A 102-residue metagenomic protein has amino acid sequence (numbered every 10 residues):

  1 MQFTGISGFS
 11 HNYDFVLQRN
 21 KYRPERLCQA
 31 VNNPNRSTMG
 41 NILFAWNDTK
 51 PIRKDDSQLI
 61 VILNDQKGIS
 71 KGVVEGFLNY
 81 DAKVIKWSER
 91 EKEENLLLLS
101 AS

Functional and structural regions predicted by a protein language model:
M1-S7: A short acidic/basic microdomain associated with nuclease active sites
Q2, V31-N32: PLD-like (HKD) phosphodiesterase/transphosphatidyltransferase domain
S7, N20-Y22, R53: A generic structural signal for short, solvent-exposed coil/turn residues that cap or connect secondary-structure
F9-H11: A short, glycine/Asx- and small/polar-enriched loop/turn that sits immediately N-terminal to a beta-strand
Y13-L17, E75: Generic hydrophobic secondary-structure signal
V16-L27: Active-site beta-strand-loop-beta-strand hairpin of nuclease catalytic cores that positions key catalytic residues
R26-Q29, M39: Generic hydrophobic/packing signal
N33-S102: Charged, structured surface patches that assemble and position nucleic-acid processing machinery
